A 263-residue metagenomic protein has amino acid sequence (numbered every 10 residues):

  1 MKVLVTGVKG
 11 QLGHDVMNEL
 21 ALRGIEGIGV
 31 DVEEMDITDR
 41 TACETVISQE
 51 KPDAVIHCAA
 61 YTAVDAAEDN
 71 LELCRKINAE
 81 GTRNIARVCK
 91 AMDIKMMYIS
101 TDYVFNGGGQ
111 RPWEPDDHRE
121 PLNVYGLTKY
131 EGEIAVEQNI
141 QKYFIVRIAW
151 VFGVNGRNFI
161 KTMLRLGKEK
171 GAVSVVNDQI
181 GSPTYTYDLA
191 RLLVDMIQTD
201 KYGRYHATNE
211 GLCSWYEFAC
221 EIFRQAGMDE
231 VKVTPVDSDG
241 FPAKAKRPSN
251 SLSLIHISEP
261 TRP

Functional and structural regions predicted by a protein language model:
V3-E19: N-terminal Rossmann NAD(P)H-binding glycine-rich loop of SDR-like oxidoreductase domains
R40-I77: NAD(P)H-binding glycine-rich loop region in Rossmannoid oxidoreductase-like domains and their noncatalytic homologs
Y61-V64, D69, D102-L122: Active-site "gating" loop of Rossmann-like NAD(P)-dependent oxidoreductase/epimerase domains
D69-M97: NAD(P)-cofactor binding segment of oxidoreductase domains
T128: Active-site helix of classical SDR
I134-G181, Y187-D188, D195: NAD(P)-dependent short-chain dehydrogenase/reductase
L192, T199-A245, S249-N250: Mid/C-terminal beta-alpha module of Rossmann-like enzyme folds, strongest in SDR-family dehydrogenases/epimerases
I255-P263: Conserved small/polar residues in nucleotide/adenosyl-binding loops
